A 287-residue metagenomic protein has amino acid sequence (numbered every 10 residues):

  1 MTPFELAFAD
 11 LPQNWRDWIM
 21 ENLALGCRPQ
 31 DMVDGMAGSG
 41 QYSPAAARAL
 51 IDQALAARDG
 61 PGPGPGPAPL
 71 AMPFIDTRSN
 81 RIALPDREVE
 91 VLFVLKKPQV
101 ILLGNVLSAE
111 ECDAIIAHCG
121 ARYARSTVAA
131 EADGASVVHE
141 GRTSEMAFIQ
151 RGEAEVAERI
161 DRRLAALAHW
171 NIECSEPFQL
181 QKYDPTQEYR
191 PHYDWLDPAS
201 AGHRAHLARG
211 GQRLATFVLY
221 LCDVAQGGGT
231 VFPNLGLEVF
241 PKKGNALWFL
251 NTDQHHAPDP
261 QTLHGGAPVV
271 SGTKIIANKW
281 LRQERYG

Functional and structural regions predicted by a protein language model:
T2-R28, V33-W248, T252-G287: Fe(II)/2-oxoglutarate oxygenase catalytic core
